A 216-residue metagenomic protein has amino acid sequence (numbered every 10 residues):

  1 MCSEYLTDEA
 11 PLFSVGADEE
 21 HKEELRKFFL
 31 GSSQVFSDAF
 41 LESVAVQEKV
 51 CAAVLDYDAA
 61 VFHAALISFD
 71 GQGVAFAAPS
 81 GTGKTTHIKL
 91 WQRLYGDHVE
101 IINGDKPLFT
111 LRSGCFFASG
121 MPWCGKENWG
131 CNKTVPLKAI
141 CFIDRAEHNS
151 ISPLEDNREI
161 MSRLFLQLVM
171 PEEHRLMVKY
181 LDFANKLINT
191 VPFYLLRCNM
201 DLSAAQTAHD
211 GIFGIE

Functional and structural regions predicted by a protein language model:
M1-S80, L90-E100, L108-E216: A noncatalytic interaction/capping subdomain that flanks phosphate/NTP-handling catalytic cores
K84: Conserved lysine of the Walker
H87: Hydrophobic positions on the alpha1 helix immediately C-terminal to the Walker A/P-loop
